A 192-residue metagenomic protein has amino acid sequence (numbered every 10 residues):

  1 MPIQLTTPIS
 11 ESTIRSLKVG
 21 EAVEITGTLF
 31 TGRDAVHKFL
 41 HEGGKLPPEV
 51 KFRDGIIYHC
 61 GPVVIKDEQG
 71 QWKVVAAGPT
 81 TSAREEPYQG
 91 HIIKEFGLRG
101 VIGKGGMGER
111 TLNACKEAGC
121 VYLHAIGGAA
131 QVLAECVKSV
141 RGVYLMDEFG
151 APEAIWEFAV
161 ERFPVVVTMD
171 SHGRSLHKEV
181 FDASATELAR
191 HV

Functional and structural regions predicted by a protein language model:
M1-I9: Short, structured beta-strand/loop micro-motifs enriched in basic residues and often containing a Trp
Q4, E24, I57, V166-T168: Structured core elements
S10, F30, V63-I65, H172-R174: Short, glycine-/Ser/Thr-/acidic-enriched flexible segments
E11, A22, T28-G32: Short, charged beta-turn/beta-strand-edge "cap" motif at the junction between a beta-strand and an adjacent loop
S12-R15, V50: Residue "hotspots" at secondary-structure boundaries inside conserved domains
T31-F163: Feature captures the catalytic cores and cofactor-binding loops of soluble hydro-lyases/lyases that act on carboxylate
Q89-G90, V167-V192: Active-site/ligand-binding-proximal alpha/beta "capping" segment
